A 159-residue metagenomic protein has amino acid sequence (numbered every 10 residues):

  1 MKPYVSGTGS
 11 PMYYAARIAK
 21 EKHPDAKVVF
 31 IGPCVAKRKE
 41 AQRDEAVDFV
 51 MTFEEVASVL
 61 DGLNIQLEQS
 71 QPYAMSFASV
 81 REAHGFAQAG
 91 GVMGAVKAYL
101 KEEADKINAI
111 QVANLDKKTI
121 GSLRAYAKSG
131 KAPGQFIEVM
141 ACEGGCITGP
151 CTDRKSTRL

Functional and structural regions predicted by a protein language model:
M1-L159: Iron-sulfur-associated redox domains of electron-transfer enzymes in respiratory and anaerobic energy metabolism
